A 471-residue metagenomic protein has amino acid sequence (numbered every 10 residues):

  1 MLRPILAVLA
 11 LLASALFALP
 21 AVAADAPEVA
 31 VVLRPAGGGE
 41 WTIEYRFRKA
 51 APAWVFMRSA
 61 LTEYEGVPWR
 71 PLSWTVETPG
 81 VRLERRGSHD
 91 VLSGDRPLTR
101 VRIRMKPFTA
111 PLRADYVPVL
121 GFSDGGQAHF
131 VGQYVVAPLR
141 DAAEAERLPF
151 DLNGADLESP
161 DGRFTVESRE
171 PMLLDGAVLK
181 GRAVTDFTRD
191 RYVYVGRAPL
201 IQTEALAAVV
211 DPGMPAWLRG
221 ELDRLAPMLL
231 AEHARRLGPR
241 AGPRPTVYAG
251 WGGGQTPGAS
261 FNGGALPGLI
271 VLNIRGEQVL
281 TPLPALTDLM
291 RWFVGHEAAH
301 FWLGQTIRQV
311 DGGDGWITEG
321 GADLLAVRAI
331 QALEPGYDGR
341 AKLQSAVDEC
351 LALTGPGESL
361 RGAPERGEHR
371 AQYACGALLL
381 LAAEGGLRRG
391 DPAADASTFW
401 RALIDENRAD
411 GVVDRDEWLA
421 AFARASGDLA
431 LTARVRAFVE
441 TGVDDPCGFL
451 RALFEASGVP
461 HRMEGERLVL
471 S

Functional and structural regions predicted by a protein language model:
M1-P4: Positively charged n-region of N-terminal signal peptides that target proteins for export
A7-A18: Bacterial N-terminal signal peptides
L19-A23: Sec/Tat signal peptide C-region and signal peptidase I cleavage site
A24-A53, A409-S471: Beta/coil-rich, acidic/histidine-enriched accessory regions frequently appended to metallopeptidases
D25-A30, R34-A36, E40-R46, F56-A231 (+1 more regions): Non-catalytic architectural context of zinc metalloproteases
P199-V310, D314: Juxtacatalytic substrate-recognition/specificity segment
Q309-L378, E384-D391, R401, D405-R408: Acidic/His/Gly-enriched intrinsically disordered linker/tail segments that often contain short helix/coil "MoRF-like"
R361-R451: Pan-zinc metallopeptidase signature
